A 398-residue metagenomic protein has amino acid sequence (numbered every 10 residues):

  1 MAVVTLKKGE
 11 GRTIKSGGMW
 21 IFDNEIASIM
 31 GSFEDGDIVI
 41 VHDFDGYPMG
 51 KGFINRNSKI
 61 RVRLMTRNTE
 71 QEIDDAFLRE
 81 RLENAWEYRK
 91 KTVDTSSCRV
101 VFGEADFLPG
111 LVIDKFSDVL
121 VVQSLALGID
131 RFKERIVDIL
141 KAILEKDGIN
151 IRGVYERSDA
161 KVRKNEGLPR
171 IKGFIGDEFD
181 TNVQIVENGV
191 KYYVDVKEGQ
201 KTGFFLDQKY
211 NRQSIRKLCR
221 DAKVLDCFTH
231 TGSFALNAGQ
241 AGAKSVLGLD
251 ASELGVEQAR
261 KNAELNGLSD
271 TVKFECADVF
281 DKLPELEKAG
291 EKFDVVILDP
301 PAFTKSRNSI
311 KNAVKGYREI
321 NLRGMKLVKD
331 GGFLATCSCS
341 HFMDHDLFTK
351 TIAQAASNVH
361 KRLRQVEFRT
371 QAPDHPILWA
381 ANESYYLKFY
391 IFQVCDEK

Functional and structural regions predicted by a protein language model:
M1-S117: Non-catalytic accessory regions of SAM-dependent methyltransferases
V101-D114, K133-F204: Non-catalytic substrate-recognition/targeting regions of SAM-dependent transferases
D221-H230: Conserved class I S-adenosyl-L-methionine
T231-K244: Conserved SAM-binding loop of SAM-dependent methyltransferases across substrates and taxa, primarily the Class I
S245-D250: Conserved SAM-binding motif I beta-strand of class I
L254-I297: S-adenosyl-L-methionine
V279-S357, R369: S-adenosylmethionine
F333-K398: C-terminal catalytic and target-recognition region of SAM-dependent MTase-like enzymes, primarily methyltransferases
